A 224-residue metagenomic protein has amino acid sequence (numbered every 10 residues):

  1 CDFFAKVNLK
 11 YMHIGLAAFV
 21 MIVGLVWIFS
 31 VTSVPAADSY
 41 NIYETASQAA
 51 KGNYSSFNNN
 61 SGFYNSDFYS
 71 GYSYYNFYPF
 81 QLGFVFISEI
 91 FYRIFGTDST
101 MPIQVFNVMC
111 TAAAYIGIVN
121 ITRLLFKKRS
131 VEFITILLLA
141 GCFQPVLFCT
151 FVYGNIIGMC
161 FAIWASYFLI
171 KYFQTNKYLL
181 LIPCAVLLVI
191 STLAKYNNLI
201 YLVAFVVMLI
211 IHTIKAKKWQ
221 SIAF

Functional and structural regions predicted by a protein language model:
C1-V26: Start-transfer (signal-anchor) and selected internal transmembrane alpha helices of multi-pass inner/ER membrane
F19-M21, T135-G141, L188, T192: Short helix- or helix-capping micro-motifs that position conserved polar/aromatic residues at function-defining sites
Y75-L82, I94-A113: Loop-to-helix entry region of an early transmembrane alpha helix in multi-pass inner-membrane enzymes
V105-F126, W164: Transmembrane-helix motifs of polytopic, lipid-linked glycan transferases
F126, A165-L180: Membrane-interface transmembrane helices that cradle and orient dolichyl/undecaprenyl
Q144-G158: Short acidic/glycine- and proline-prone juxtamembrane loop motifs at membrane-interface regions of multi-pass membrane
Q174, Y201-F224: Perimembrane helix-loop-helix junctions
L180-Y196: Membrane-interface alpha helices of multi-pass inner-membrane proteins
